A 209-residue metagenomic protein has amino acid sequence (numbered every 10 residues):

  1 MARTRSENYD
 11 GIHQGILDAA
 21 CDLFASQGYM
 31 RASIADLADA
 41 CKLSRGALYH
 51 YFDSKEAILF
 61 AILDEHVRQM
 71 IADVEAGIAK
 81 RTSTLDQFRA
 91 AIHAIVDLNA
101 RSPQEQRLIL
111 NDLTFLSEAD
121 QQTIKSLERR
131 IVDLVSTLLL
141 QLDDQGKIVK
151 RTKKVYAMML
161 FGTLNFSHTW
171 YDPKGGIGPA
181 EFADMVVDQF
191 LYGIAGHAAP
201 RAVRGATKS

Functional and structural regions predicted by a protein language model:
M1-Q27, A32-L43, A57-F60: Basic, helix-initiating cap at the start of DNA-binding domains
I12, K55, H66, M70 (+7 more regions): Hydrophobic/aromatic residues within well-ordered alpha-helical segments
F24, Y29, S33-I34, R45 (+5 more regions): Amphipathic alpha-helical segments enriched in hydrophobic/aromatic and basic residues that form the DNA-contacting
C41-F52: Short hydrophobic/aromatic patch on the recognition helix
A61, E75-Q104, Y156-L160, R204-K208: Hydrophobic alpha-helical connector segments
R68-I71, E75, A119-D144, K154-M158 (+1 more regions): Amphipathic alpha-helical packing segments from all-alpha helical-bundle domains
A90, A100-T137, D144, T169-Y171: Short secondary-structure transition hinges
Q106-L110, Q121, D143-Q189, H197-S209: Hydrophobic/aromatic-rich alpha-helical bundle segments in the mid-to-C-terminal region
